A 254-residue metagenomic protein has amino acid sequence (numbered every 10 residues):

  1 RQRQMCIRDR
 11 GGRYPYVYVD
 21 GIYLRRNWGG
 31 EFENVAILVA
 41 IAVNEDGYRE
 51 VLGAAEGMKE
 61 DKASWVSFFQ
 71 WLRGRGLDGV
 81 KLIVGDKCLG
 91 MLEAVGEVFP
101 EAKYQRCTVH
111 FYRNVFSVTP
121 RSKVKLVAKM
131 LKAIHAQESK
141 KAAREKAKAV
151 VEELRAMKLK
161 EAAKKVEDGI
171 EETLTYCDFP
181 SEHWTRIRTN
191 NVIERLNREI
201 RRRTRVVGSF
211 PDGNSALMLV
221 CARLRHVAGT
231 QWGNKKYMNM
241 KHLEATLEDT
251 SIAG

Functional and structural regions predicted by a protein language model:
Q2-I7: Short, small-residue-biased leader/transition segments that mark boundaries at the very start of proteins
G12-G29, V39-I41: Two-metal-ion RNase H-like nuclease active-site motif
Y23-R25, E45, M58-E60, C88-G90 (+1 more regions): Conserved nucleotide-binding/hydrolysis micro-motifs of P-loop NTPases
G30-I37, E45-G47: Short, flexible loop/turn motifs enriched in small residues
A54-G76: Active-site beta-loop-alpha junctions of metal-dependent nucleic acid enzymes, especially the RNase H-like/DDE
L82-L89, A94-M130: Conserved beta-strand -> loop -> alpha-helix junction used to position metal-binding or nucleic-acid-contacting
A133-G254: Acidic/histidine-rich catalytic cores and adjacent linkers of DNA breakage/strand-transfer/modification proteins
